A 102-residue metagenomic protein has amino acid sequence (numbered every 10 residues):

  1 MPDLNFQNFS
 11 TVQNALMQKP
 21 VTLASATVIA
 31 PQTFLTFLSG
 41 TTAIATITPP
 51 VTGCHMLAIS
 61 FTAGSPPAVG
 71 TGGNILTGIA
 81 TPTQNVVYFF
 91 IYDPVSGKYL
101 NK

Functional and structural regions predicted by a protein language model:
P2-C54, A58-V69, P94-K102: Exposed extracellular interaction/assembly regions and N-terminal maturation sites
T52, T81-N85: Short solvent-exposed loop/turn micro-motifs enriched in small/polar/acidic residues
L57-S60, G78-P82: Short, surface-exposed linear patches
T71-G78: Extracellular beta-sheet repeat scaffolds used for adhesion and glycan interaction
Q84-G97: Extracellular disulfide-bonded cysteine-rich modules/repeats
